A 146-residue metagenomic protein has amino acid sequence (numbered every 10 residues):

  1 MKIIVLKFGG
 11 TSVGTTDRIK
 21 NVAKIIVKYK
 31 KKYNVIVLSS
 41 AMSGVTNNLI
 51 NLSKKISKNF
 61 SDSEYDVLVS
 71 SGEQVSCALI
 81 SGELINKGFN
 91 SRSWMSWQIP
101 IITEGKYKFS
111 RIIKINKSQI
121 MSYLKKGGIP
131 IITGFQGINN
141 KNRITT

Functional and structural regions predicted by a protein language model:
M1-T146: Nucleotide/pyrophosphate-binding catalytic subdomain
